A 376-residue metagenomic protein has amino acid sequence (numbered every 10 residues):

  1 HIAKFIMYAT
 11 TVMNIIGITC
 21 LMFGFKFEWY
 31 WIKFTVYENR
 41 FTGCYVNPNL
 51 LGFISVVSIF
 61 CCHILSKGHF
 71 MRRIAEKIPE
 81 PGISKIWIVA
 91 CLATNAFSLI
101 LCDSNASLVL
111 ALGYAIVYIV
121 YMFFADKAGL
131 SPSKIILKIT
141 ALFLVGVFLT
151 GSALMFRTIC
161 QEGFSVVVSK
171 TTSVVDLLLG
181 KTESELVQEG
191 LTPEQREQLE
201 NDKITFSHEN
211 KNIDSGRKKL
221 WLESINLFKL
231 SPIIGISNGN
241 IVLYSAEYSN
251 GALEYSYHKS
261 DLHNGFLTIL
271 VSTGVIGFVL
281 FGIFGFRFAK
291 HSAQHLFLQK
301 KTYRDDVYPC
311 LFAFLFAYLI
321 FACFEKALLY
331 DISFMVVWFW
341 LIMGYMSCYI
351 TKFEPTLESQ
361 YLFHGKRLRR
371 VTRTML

Functional and structural regions predicted by a protein language model:
A3-W31, C44-A128, H291, F316: Alpha-helical transmembrane segments of multi-pass inner-membrane proteins
L21, M122-H208, L222-L230, N238: A membrane-periplasm/extracellular boundary helix in multi-pass inner-membrane enzymes that assemble envelope glycans
Y30-V46, K259-D261: Active-site-proximal inter-transmembrane loops
Y37, F206-T273: Long extracytoplasmic/lumenal interhelical loops at the membrane interface of multi-pass membrane proteins
T42-S58, G239, L262-G265, L270-G274 (+1 more regions): Membrane-interface micro-motifs in multi-pass membrane enzymes
F60, A111, A115-I119, F284 (+2 more regions): Transmembrane alpha-helices of multi-pass inner-membrane enzymes
M71-S84, H295-D305, L357-L376: Membrane-interfacial, low-structure loops and terminal tails that flank and connect transmembrane helices in multi-pass
F124-A125, Y248-G251, T273-F316: Hydrophobic transmembrane alpha-helices and their immediate junctions
